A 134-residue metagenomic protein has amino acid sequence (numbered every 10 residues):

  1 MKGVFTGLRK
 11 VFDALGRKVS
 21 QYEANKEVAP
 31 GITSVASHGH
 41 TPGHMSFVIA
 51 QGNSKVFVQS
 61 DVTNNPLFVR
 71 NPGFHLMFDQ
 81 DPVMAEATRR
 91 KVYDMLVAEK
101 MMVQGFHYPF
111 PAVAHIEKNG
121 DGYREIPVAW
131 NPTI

Functional and structural regions predicted by a protein language model:
M1-A36, M84-K91, V97-K100: Metallo-beta-lactamase
S20-Y22, T41-G43, F110: Residues that act as N-cap/strand-start positions at coil-to-secondary-structure junctions
T33-F47: Active-site glycine- and acidic-residue-rich loops that bind and position anionic ligands or nucleotide-like cofactors
H44-V48, G52-I134: Cap/insert and terminal regions of metallo-dependent hydrolase folds
